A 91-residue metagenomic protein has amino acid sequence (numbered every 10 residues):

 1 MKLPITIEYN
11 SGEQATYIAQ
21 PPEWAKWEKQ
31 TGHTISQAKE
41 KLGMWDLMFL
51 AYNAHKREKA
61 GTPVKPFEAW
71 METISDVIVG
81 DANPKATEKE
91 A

Functional and structural regions predicted by a protein language model:
M1-A15, A25-W45, F49-A91: Charged interaction scaffolds used for protein-protein
